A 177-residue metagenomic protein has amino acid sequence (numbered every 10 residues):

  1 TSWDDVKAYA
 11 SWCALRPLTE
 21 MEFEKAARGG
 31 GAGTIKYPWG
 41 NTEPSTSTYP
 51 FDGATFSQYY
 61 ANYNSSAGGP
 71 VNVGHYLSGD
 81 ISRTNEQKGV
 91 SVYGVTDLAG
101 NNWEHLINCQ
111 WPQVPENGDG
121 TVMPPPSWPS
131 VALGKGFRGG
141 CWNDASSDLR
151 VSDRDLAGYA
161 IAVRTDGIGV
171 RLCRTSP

Functional and structural regions predicted by a protein language model:
T1-K36, T42-P44, A54-L98: Short aromatic-cysteine micro-motif
M21, N41, Q113-N117: Residue-level detector of alpha-helical recognition elements and their boundaries
A26-A27, S45-T48, P112-V114: Short catalytic/ligand-binding loop motif for oxyanion handling, primarily in non-cytosolic enzymes, centered on
G33-Y37, D119-V122: Cytochrome P450 catalytic domain signature, combining two hallmark sequence patches
P50, Y60-N62, P70, S78 (+3 more regions): Intrinsically disordered, low-complexity peptide-like regions
V90, L98-P177: Surface-exposed recognition segments
